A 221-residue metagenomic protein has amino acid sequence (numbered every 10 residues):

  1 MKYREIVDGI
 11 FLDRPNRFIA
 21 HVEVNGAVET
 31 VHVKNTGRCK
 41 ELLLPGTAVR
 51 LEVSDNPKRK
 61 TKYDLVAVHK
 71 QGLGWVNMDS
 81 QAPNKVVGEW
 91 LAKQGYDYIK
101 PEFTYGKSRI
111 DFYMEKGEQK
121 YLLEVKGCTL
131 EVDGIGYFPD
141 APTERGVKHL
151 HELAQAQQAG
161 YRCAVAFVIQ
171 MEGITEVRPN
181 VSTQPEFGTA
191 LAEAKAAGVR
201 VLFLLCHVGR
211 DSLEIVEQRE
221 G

Functional and structural regions predicted by a protein language model:
G9, I110-D140, L153: Conserved catalytic cores of phosphodiester-cleaving nucleases, focusing on short active-site segments
N16-H21: Short aromatic-glycine-enriched beta-strand elements
A27-E41: Beta-strand/loop nucleic-acid-binding surfaces
G37-R50, A154: Short nucleic-acid-contacting surface segments enriched for D/E, G, S/T with interspersed K/R
K40, Q71-P101: Acidic-basic catalytic patches of nuclease active cores, encompassing PD-(D/E)XK and other metal-cofactor nuclease
L44-N56, L205-C206: Flexible glycine-rich surface loops and low-complexity tracts that mediate binding to linear polymers
G134-E144, A154-T183, L205: Nucleic-acid nuclease catalytic cores
Q170-G221: Domain-level recognition of nuclease-like catalytic cores that cleave nucleotide substrates
